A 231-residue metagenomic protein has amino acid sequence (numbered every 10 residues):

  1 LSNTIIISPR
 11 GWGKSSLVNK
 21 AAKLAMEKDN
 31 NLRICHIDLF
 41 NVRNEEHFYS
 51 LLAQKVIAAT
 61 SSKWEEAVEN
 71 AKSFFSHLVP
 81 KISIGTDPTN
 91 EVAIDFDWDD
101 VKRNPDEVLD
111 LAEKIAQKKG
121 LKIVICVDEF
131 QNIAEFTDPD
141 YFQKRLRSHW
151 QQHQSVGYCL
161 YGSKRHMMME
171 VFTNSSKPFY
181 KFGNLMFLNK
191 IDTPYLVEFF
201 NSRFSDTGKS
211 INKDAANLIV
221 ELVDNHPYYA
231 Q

Functional and structural regions predicted by a protein language model:
S2-T4, S8, W12, S16-I123 (+1 more regions): P-loop NTPase nucleotide-binding core
G11, F40-E45, F130-N132, S163-M167 (+1 more regions): Conserved nucleotide-binding/hydrolysis micro-motifs of P-loop NTPases
A21, S50-A53, P139-F142, T173-K177 (+1 more regions): Short, glycine/charged-enriched secondary-structure capping and boundary segments
I94-D100, Q131-A134, R203-F204: Surface-exposed cleft-lining segments at the edges of enzyme active sites
Q117-C126, N132-D138, R145-S176: Sensor-1/coupling segment of RecA-like P-loop NTPase cores
E170-E221: Helix-loop-helix "sensor" segment of P-loop NTPases
V223-Q231: The conserved phosphate-sensing helix
